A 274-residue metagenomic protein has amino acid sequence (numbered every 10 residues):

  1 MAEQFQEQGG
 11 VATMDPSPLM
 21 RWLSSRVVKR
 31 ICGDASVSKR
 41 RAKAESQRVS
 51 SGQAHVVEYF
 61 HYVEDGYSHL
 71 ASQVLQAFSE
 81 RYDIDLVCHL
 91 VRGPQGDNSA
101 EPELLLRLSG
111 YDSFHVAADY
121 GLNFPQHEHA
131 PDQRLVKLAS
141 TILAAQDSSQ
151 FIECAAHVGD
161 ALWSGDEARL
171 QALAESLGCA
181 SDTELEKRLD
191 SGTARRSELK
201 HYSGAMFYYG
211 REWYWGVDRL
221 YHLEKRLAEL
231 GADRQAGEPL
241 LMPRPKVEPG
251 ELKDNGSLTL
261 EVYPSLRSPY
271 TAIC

Functional and structural regions predicted by a protein language model:
E3-T13, L23-I31, V37, H69-F78 (+3 more regions): C-terminal cap of thioredoxin/glutaredoxin-like
L19: Short linear clamp-binding motif
G33-G52: Short alpha-helical hairpin
K43, Y59, V87: Nucleic-acid-interacting cores, centered on viral/eukaryotic replication and modification enzymes
Q47-A77, V91-R92, D254-C274: Local sequence-structure signature of Cys/Sec-based thiol-disulfide redox active-site neighborhoods
Y62-V63, A100-E101, C179-A180, S265: Short, contiguous strand/loop micro-motifs
V63, H69-L162, C274: Structural alpha/beta surface segment adjacent to cysteine/selenocysteine redox centers across thiol/disulfide enzymes
G66, G93-P94, D132, E212-Y214 (+2 more regions): Short, solvent-exposed loop/turn segments at secondary-structure junctions
